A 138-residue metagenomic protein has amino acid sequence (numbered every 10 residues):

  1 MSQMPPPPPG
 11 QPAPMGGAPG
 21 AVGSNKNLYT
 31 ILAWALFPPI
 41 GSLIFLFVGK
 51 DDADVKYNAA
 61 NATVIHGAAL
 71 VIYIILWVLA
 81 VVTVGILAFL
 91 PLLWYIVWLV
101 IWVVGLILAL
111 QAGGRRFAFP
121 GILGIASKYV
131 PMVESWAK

Functional and structural regions predicted by a protein language model:
S2-A68, I107-K138: Membrane-interface extramembranous regions at the lipid-water interface
T30-I44, A62-G105: Hydrophobic alpha-helical transmembrane segments in multi-pass membrane proteins
